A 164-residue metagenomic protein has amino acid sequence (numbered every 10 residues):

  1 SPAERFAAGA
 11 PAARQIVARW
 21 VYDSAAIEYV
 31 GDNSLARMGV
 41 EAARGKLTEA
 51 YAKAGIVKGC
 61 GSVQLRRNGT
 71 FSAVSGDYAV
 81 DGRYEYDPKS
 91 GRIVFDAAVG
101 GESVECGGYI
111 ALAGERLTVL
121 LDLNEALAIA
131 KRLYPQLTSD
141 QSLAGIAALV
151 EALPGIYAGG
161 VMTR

Functional and structural regions predicted by a protein language model:
S1-N68, S72-V74, A79-V80, P88-R164: Lipid interaction determinants
